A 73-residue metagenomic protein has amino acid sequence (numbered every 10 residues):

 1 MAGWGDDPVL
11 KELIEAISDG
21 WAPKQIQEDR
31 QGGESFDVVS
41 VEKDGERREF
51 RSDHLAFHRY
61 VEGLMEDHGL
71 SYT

Functional and structural regions predicted by a protein language model:
M1-S18, A22-T73: Terminus-proximal functional modules
